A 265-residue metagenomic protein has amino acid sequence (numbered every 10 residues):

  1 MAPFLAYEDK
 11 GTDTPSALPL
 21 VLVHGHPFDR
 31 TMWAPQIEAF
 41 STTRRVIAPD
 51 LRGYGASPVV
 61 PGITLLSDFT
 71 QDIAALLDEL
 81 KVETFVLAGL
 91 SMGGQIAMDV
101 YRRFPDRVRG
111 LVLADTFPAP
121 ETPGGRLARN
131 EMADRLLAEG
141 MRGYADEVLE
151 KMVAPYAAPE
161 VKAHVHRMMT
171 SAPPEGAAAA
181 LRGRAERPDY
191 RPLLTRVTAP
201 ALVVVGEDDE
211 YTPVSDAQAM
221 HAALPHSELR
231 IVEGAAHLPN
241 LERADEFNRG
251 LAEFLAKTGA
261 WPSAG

Functional and structural regions predicted by a protein language model:
P3-T14, T31-A88, R103, R249 (+1 more regions): Active-site loop/oxyanion-hole signature of alpha/beta-hydrolase fold enzymes
A17-G25: Short beta-strand element of the alpha/beta-hydrolase
G25-F28, S91: Active-site glycine-rich loops that stabilize anionic/oxyanionic intermediates across multiple enzyme folds
Q95-D146: Flexible "cap/lid" loop of the alpha/beta hydrolase fold
E121-L127, A138-R196: Conserved alpha/beta-hydrolase catalytic His-Asp/Glu region
V197, V203-V205, D209: Short beta-strand/loop motif that positions the catalytic acidic residue of the alpha/beta-hydrolase fold
Q218-H237: Catalytic histidine neighborhood in serine/cysteine hydrolases with alpha/beta-hydrolase-type architecture
A235-N248: Catalytic histidine-centered segment of alpha/beta-hydrolase-like enzymes
